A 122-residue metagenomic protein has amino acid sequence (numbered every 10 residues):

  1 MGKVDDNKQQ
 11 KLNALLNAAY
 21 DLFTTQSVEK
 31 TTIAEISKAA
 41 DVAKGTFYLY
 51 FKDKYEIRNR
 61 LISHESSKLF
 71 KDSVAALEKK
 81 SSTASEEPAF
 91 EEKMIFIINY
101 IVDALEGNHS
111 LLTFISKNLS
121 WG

Functional and structural regions predicted by a protein language model:
M1-Q10: N-terminal intrinsically disordered/low-complexity leader segments
A14, L22-R60, H64: Helix-turn-helix
A14-L22, F96, Y100: Pre-recognition alpha-helix immediately N-terminal to the DNA-recognition helix within helix-turn-helix or winged-helix
A19, L69, I101, L105: Short amphipathic helix/loop within the catalytic HATPase_c
R60, A75-G107: Hydrophobic alpha-helical connector segments
S63-F70, V74: Short, basic, alpha-helical segments at the C-terminal edge of helix-turn-helix-like DNA-binding modules
Y100-G122: Amphipathic alpha-helical segments used for helix-helix packing
